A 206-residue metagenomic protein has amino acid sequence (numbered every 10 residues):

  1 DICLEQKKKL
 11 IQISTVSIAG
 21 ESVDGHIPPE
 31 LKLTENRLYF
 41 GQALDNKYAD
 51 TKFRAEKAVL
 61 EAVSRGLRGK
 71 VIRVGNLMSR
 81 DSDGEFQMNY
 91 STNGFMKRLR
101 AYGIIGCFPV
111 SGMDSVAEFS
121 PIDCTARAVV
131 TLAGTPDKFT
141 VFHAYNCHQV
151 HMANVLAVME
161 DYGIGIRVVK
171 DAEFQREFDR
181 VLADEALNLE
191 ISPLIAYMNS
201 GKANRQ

Functional and structural regions predicted by a protein language model:
D1, E21, N36-D45, E56 (+3 more regions): Glycine- and acidic
I2-K47, R68-K70: Conserved Rossmann-fold NAD(P)-dependent oxidoreductase catalytic core, especially the SDR/UDP-sugar
I2-L10, E61-R68, T135-D137, Y162-I166: Secondary-structure transition/capping motifs at alpha-helix termini and the adjoining loop/turn into the next element
I11-S14, G75, Y145: Active-site beta-alpha turn of Rossmann-fold NAD(P)-dependent dehydrogenases/reductases
H26-L31, E61-A117, I122-R127, T131 (+1 more regions): NAD(P)-dependent short-chain dehydrogenase/reductase
Y48-K52: Active-site YXXXK catalytic motif of short-chain dehydrogenase/reductase
F53-L60: Conserved active-site helix of classical SDR/Rossmann-fold NAD(P)-dependent CH-OH oxidoreductases
A128-A203: Mid/C-terminal beta-alpha module of Rossmann-like enzyme folds, strongest in SDR-family dehydrogenases/epimerases
